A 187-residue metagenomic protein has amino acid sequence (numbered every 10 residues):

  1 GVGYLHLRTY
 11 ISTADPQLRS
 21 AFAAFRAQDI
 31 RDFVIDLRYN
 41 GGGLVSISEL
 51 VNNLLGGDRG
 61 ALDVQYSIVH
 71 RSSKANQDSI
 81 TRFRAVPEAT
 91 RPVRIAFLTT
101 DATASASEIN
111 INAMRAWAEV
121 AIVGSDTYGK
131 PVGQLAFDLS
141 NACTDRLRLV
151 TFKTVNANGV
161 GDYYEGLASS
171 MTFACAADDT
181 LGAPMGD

Functional and structural regions predicted by a protein language model:
G1-V2, T9: Surface-exposed loop and adjacent secondary-structure segments within mature catalytic domains
L5, S12-S20, A24-D32, N40-D187: C-terminal "post-core" interaction segments
I35: P-loop NTPase catalytic core of nucleic-acid-dependent motor ATPases
